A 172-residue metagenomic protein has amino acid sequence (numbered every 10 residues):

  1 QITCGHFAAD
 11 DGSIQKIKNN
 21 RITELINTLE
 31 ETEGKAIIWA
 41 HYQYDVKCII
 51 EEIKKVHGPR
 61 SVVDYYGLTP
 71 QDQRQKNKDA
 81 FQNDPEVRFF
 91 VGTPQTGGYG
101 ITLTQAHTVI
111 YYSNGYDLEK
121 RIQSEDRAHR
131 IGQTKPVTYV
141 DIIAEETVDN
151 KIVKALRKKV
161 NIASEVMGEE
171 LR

Functional and structural regions predicted by a protein language model:
Q1-I101, E170-R172: Conserved Helicase C-terminal RecA-like lobe
E33, E86, A106, T134-V137: A structure-centric signal for secondary-structure junctions around beta-strands
A36-I37, I49-E52, F81, H107-I110 (+3 more regions): A generic "structured core" feature
I50, Q75, L103, R121-I122 (+1 more regions): Conserved strand-to-helix beginnings and helix N-cap segments that scaffold or border functional pockets
Y66, G92, T104, V140 (+1 more regions): Residue-level detector of conserved, well-ordered beta-strand and adjacent loop positions that form binding/recognition
Y66-P70, S113-L118: Short, acidic/turn-prone active-site loops that include or flank metal/cofactor- and phosphate-binding residues
I101-N114, V137-I142: A short beta-strand element within the Helicase C-terminal
Y116-R172: A conserved SF2-helicase RecA2
